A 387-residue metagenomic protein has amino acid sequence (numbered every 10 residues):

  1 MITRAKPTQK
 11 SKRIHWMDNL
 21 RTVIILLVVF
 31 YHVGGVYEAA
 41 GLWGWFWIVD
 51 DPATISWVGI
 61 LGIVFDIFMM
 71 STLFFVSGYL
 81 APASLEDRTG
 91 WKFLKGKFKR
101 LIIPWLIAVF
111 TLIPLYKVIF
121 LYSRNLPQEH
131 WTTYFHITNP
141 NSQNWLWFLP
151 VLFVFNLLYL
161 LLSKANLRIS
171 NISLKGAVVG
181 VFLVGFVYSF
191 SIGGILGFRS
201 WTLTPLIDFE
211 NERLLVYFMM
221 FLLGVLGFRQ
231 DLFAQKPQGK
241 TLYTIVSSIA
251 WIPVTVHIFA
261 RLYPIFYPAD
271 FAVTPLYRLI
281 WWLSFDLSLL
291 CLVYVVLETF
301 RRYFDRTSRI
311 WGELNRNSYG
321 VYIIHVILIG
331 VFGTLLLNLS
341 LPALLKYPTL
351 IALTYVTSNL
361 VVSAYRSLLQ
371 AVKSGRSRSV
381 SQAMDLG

Functional and structural regions predicted by a protein language model:
M1-G387: Alpha-helical transmembrane segments and their immediate juxtamembrane cytosolic regions
